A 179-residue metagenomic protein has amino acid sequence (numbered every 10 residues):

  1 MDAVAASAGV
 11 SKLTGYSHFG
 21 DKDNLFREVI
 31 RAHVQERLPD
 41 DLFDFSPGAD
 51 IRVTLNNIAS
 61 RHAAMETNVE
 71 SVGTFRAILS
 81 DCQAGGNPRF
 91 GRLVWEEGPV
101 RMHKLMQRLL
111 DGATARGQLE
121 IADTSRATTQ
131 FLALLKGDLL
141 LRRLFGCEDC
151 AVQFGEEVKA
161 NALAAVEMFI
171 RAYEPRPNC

Functional and structural regions predicted by a protein language model:
M1-N24, E28-A32: Helix-turn-helix
K22, V29, H33, E70 (+4 more regions): Hydrophobic/aromatic residues within well-ordered alpha-helical segments
R27-I58, E66, E70: Amphipathic alpha-helical linker/stalk segments
A32-D40, V69, C82-G86, L109 (+3 more regions): A short secondary-structure junction motif
A49, V53, V69, G73 (+2 more regions): Amphipathic alpha-helical packing segments from all-alpha helical-bundle domains
V53, N57, R61, V100-K104 (+2 more regions): C-terminal peripheral helix-coil segments that are non-catalytic and often amphipathic
E66-L93, L140-E148: Amphipathic alpha-helical segments used for helix-helix packing
